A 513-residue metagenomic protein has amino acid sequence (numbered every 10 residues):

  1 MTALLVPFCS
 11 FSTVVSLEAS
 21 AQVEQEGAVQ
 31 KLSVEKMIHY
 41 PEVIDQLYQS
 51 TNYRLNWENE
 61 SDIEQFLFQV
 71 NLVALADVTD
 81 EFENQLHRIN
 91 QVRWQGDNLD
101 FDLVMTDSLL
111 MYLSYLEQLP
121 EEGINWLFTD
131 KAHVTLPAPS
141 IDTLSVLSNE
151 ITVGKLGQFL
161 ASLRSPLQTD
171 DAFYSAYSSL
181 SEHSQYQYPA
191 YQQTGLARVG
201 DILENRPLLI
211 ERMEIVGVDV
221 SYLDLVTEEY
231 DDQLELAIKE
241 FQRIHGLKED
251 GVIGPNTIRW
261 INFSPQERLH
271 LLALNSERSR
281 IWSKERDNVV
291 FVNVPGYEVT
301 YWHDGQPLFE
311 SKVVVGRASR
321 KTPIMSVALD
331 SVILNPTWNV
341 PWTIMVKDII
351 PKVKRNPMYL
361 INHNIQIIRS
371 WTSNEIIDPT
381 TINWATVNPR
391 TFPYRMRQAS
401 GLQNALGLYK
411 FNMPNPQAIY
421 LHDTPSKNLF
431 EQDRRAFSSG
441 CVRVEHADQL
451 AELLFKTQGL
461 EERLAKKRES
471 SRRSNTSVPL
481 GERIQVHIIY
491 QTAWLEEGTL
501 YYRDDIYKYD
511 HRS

Functional and structural regions predicted by a protein language model:
M1-Q22: Gram-negative bacterial Sec-dependent N-terminal signal peptides
T2-L5, L47, T51, Q185 (+1 more regions): Generic detection of intrinsically disordered/low-complexity segments and helix-coil linkers/edges
V15-E35, Q158-S513: Well-ordered beta-sheet/strand-loop patches within structured domains
L17-S148: Cationic-aromatic interfacial patches
Q95-T106, P137, V153, L160-D170 (+2 more regions): Generic detection of long, well-ordered alpha-helical segments
G123-Q187: Hydrophobic, aromatic-lined core segments that form the binding pocket/scaffold for planar heteroaromatic ligands
